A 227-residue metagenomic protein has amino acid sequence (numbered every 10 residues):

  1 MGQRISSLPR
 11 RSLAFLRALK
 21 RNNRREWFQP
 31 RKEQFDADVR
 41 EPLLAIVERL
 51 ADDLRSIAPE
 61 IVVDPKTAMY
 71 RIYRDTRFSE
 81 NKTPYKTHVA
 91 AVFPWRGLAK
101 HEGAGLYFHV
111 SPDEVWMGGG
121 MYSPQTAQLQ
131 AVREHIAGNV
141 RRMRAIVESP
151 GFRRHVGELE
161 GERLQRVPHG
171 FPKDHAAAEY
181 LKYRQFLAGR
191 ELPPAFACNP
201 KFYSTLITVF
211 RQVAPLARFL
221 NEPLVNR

Functional and structural regions predicted by a protein language model:
M1-P30, L187, P200, P223-R227: Short, charged, low-complexity amphipathic alpha-helix
R4-R10, A45, D52, F210-A214 (+1 more regions): Polybasic/polar functional segments that serve as interface/processing modules
R17-I72: Active-site acidic/histidine clusters and adjacent loop/turn architecture that either coordinate catalytic ions
P59, V63-W95, A99, A145-R163: Soluble extramembrane domains of integral membrane proteins
R77, Q125, F171-T205: A solvent-exposed interaction/effector surface
R77-A137: Aromatic- and glycine-enriched beta-alpha-beta binding-site module
P112-F171: Compact, glycine/acidic-enriched structural inserts
G189-R227: C-terminal edge-of-domain segments
